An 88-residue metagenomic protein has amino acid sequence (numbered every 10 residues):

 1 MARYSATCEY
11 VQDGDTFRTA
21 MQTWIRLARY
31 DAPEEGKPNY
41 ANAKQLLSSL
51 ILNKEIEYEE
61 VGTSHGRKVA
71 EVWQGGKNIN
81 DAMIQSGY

Functional and structural regions predicted by a protein language model:
M1-Y88: Small beta-barrel nucleic-acid-binding modules, primarily SNase/OB-fold domains and secondarily Tudor-like barrels
